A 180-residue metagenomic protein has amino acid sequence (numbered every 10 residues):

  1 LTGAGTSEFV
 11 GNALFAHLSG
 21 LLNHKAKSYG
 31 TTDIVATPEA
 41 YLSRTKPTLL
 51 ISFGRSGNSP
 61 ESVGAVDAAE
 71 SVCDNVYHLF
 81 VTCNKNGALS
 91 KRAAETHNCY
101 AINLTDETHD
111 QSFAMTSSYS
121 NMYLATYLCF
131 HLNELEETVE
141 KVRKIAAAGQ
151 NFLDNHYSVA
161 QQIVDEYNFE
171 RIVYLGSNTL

Functional and structural regions predicted by a protein language model:
L1-K144: Glycine-rich phosphate-binding loops that contact phosphosugars or nucleotide phosphates
G5, L135-E136, L153, Y167 (+1 more regions): Generic low-polarity alpha-helical segments
R143-Y167: Accessory alpha-helical/coil subdomains and C-terminal extensions that flank or cap enzyme catalytic cores
Q162-L180: Acidic catalytic cores of enzymes that act on phosphate-bearing nucleotides/polynucleotides
